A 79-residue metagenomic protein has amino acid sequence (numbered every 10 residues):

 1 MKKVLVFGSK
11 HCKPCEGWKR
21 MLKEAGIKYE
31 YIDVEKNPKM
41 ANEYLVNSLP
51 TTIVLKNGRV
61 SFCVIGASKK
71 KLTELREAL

Functional and structural regions predicted by a protein language model:
M1-A25: Local sequence-structure signature of Cys/Sec-based thiol-disulfide redox active-site neighborhoods
S9, V46, G66-K69: ATP/adenylate-binding site constellation spanning eukaryotic-like Ser/Thr protein kinases, ABC-transporter
K28-E30: Conserved beta-strand segments of alpha/beta enzyme cores
K36-K39: Acidic, metal-coordinating helix/loop segments flanking the phosphotransfer/catalytic sites of two-component signaling
A41-L45, L75-A78: Short amphipathic alpha-helix with an adjacent loop that forms part of the alpha/beta core around
Y44-I53: Structural micro-motif
K56-L79: Non-catalytic, surface beta->alpha helical segment in thiol-disulfide oxidoreductase systems
